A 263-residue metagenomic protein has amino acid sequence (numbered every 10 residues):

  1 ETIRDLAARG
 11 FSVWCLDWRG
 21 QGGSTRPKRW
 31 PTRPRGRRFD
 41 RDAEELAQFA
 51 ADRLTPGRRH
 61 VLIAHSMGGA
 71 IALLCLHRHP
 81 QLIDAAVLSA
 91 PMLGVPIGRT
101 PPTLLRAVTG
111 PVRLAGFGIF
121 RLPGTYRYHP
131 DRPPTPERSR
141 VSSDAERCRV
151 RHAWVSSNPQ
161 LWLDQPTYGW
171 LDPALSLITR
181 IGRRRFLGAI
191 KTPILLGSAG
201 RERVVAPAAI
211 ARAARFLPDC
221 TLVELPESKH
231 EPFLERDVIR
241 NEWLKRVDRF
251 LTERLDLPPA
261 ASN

Functional and structural regions predicted by a protein language model:
E1-P27: Short, surface-exposed "cap/lid" segments of acyl-processing enzymes
R33-D52: Alpha/beta-hydrolase active-site loop
L54-S66: Alpha/beta-hydrolase fold nucleophile elbow
A64-G69, A199: Conserved alpha/beta-hydrolase "nucleophile elbow" surrounding the catalytic nucleophile
M67, I71-L161: Alpha/beta-hydrolase-fold enzymes
I190, L196-S198: Short beta-strand/loop motif that positions the catalytic acidic residue of the alpha/beta-hydrolase fold
R203-A209: Conserved alpha/beta-hydrolase "acid-adjacent" motif
T221, P226-N263: Catalytic active-site module of serine/aspartate enzymes centered on a nucleophile-bearing elbow/loop
